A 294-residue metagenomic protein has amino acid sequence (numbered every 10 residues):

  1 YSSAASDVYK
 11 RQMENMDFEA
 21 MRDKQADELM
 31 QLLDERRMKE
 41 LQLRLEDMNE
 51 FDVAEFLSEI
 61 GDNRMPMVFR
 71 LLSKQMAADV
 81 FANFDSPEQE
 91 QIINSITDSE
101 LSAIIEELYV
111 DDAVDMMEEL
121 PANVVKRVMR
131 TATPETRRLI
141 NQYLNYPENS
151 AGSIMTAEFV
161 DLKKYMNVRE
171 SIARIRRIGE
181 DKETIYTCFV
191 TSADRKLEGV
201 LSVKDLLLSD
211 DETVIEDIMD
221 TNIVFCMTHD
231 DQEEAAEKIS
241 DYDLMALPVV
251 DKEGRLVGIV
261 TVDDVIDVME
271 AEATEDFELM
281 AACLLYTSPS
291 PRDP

Functional and structural regions predicted by a protein language model:
Y1-Q12, Y286-P294: Single conserved hydrophobic/aromatic residue that forms the stacking wall/gate of nucleotide- or nucleobase-binding
K10-A281: Hydrophobic packing positions in regular secondary-structure scaffolds
